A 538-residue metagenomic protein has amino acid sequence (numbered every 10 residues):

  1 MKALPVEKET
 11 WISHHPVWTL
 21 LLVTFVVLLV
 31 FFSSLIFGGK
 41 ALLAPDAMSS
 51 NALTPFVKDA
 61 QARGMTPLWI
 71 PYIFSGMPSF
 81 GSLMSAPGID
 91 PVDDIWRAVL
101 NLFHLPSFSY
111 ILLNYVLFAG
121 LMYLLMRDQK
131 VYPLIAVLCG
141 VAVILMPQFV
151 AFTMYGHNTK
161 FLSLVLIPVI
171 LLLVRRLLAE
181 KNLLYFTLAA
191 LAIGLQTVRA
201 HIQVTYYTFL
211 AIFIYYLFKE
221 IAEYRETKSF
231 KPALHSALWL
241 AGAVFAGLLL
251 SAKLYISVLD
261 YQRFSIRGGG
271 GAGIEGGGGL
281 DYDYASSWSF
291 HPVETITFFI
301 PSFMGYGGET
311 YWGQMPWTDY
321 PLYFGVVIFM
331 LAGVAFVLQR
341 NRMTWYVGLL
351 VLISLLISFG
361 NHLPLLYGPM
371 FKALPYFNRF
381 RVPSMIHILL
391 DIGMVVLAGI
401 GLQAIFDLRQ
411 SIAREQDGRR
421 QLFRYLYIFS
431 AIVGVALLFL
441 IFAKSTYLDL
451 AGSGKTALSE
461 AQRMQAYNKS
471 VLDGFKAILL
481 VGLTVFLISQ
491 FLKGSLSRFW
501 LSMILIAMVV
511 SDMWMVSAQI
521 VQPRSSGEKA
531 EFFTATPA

Functional and structural regions predicted by a protein language model:
M1-S33, K231-V244, G333, Q490-I506: Start-transfer (signal-anchor) and selected internal transmembrane alpha helices of multi-pass inner/ER membrane
P16-L53, G242-V258, I353-L356, V509-V516: Transmembrane signal-anchor helices characteristic of membrane glycosylation enzymes that use polyprenol
V27-M122, V141-L164, R263, E275-V326 (+3 more regions): Membrane-interface coil-to-helix junctions
G38-S49, L259-G271, Q519-P537: Alpha-helical transmembrane signal-anchor/signal-peptide segments
M122-V131, L171-V174, L178, F336 (+3 more regions): Transmembrane-helix signature of membrane-embedded glycosylation machinery that interfaces with polyprenol carriers
M126-L145, E180-F186: Transmembrane-helix signature of polytopic, membrane-embedded enzymes that assemble or transfer cell-envelope glycans
G156-L166, L177-G194, V204, T208-A211 (+5 more regions): Contiguous transmembrane helix-bundle modules in multi-pass membrane proteins
F245-Y282: Transmembrane-lumen/periplasm boundary regions of multi-pass, lipid-linked membrane glycan transferases
